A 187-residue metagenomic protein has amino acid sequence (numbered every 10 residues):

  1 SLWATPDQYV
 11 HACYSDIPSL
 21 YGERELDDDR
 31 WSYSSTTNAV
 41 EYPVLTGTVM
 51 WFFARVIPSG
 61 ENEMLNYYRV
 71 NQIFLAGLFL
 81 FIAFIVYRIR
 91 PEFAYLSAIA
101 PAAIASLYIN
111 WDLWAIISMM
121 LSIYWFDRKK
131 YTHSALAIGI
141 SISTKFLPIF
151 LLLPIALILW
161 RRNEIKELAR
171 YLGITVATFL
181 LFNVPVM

Functional and structural regions predicted by a protein language model:
S1-Y87: TM-lumen/periplasm interface segments of multi-pass membrane proteins, especially the first transmembrane helix
T46, I174, T178-F182, V186: Alpha-helical transmembrane segments of multipass membrane proteins
N62-L65, A83-A102, H133: Transmembrane-helix signature of polytopic, membrane-embedded enzymes that assemble or transfer cell-envelope glycans
Y87-P91, R128-K129, W160-L168: Membrane-interface helix-boundary motifs at transmembrane edges
P101-S106, S122-I123, T132-A156, T178-L181: Membrane-interface alpha helices of multi-pass inner-membrane proteins
L107-A115: Short acidic/glycine- and proline-prone juxtamembrane loop motifs at membrane-interface regions of multi-pass membrane
A115-Y131: Specific aromatic-rich, kink-prone transmembrane helix
F150-A177: Perimembrane helix-loop-helix junctions
